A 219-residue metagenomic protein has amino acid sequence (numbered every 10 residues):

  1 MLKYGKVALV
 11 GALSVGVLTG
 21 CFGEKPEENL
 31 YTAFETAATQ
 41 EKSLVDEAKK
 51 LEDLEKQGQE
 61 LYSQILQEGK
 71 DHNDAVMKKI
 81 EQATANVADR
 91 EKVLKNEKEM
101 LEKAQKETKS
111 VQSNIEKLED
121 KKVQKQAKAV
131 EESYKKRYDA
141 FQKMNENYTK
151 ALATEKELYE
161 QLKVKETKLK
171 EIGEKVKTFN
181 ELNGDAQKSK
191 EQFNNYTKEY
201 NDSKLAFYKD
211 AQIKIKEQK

Functional and structural regions predicted by a protein language model:
M1-A8: Bacterial N-terminal signal peptides that target proteins for export
A12-L13: Extended, charged helical scaffold/adaptor regions
G16-G20: C-terminal motif of bacterial Sec signal peptides marking the signal peptidase cleavage site
F22-E99, K216-E217: Immediate post-signal-peptide N-terminus of mature secreted/exported proteins
A33, Q40, E47, L54 (+8 more regions): Amphipathic alpha-helix face/heptad-repeat signature
E97-N180, A186, A206-I215: Extended amphipathic alpha-helical interaction segments
E191-K219: Extracytoplasmic/luminal low-complexity segments enriched in Pro/Gly and acidic/polar residues that act as flexible
